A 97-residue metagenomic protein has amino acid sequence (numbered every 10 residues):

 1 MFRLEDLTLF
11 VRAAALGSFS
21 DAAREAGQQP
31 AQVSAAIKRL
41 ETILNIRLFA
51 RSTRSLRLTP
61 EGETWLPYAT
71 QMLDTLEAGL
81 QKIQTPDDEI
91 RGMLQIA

Functional and structural regions predicted by a protein language model:
M1-E5: Short helix-coil-helix linker/hinge
D6-A13, W65, M72: Short alpha-helical "packing" element that flanks the helix-turn-helix/winged-helix DNA-binding module
R12-G27: Short helix-boundary/capping micro-motifs
E25-A26, I37, L44: Core residues of bacterial helix-turn-helix
Q29-Q32, A36-R39: Residues within the DNA-recognition helix of helix-turn-helix
E41-L58: A short LG(V/I)-centered, amphipathic sequence patch enriched for acidic residue(s) preceding the LG motif
I43-L44, Y68-D87: Alpha-helical linker/hinge and terminal dimerization helices associated with HTH transcriptional regulators
Q84-A97: Interdomain hinge and pocket-entrance segments immediately C-terminal to HTH DNA-binding domains
